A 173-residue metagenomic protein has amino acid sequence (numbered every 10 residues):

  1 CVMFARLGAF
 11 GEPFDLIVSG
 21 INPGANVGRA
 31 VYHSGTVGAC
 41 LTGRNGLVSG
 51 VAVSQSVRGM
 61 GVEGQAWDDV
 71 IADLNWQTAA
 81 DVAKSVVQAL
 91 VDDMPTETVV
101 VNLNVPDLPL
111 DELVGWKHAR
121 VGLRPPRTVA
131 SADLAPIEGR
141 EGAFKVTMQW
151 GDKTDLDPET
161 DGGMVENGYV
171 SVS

Functional and structural regions predicted by a protein language model:
C1-R6: A cross-family phosphate/adenosyl-ligand binding-site feature
A9-F14: Glycine-rich phosphate-binding loop signature in dinucleotide/nucleotide-binding domains
V18, V51-V53, V101-L103: Hydrophobic/aromatic beta-strand patches that form the interior of the parallel beta-sheet core in alpha/beta enzyme
N22-A25, L108: Short glycine-rich anion-binding loops that position phosphate/pyrophosphate groups of nucleotides and phosphorylated
A25-S34: Glycine/threonine-rich flexible loop motifs
S34-V51, V165: Gly/Ser-rich helix-loop-strand patches that form or flank binding pockets for ribonucleotide-derived cofactors
R44-Q65: Glycine-rich phosphate/pyrophosphate-binding loops and their adjacent beta-strand/loop elements at enzyme active sites
A66-S173: Electrostatically charged, flexible surface regions
